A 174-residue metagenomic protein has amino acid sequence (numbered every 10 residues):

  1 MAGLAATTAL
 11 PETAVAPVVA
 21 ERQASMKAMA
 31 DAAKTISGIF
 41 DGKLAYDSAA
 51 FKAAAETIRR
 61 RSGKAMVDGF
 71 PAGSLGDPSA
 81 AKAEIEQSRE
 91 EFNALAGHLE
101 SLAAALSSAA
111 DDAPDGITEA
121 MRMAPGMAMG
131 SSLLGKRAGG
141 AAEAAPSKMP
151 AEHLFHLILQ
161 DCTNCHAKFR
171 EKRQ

Functional and structural regions predicted by a protein language model:
M1-L4: Bacterial N-terminal signal peptides
A6-A9: N-terminal signal peptide c-region/cleavage motif recognized by signal peptidases
E12-K43, E56, R61-Q174: Sequence context surrounding c-type heme c attachment/ligation sites in exported
G42-F51: Short, surface-exposed loop/turn segments at secondary-structure junctions
